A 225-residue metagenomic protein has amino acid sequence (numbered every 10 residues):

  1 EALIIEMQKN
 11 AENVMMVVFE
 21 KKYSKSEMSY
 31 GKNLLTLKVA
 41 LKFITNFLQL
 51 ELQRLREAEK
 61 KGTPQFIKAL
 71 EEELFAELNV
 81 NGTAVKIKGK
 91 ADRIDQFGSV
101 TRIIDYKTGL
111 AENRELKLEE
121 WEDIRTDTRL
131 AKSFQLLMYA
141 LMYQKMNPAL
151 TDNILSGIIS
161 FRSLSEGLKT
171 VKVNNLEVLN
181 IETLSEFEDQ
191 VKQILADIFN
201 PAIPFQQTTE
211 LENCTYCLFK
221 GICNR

Functional and structural regions predicted by a protein language model:
E1-R225: RecB-family 4Fe-4S metal-dependent nuclease core
